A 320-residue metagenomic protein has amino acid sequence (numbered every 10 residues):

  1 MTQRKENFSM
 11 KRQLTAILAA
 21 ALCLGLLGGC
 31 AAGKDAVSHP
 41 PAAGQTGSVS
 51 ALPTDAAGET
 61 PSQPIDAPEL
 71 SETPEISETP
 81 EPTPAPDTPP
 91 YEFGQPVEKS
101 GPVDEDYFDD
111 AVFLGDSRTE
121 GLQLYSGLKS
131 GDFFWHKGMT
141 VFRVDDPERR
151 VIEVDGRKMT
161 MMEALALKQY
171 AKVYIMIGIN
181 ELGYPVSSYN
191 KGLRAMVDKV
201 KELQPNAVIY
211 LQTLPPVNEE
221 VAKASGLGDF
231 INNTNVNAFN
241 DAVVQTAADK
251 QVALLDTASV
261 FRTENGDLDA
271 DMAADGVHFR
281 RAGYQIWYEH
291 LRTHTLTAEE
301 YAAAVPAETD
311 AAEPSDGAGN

Functional and structural regions predicted by a protein language model:
N7-I17: Bacterial N-terminal signal peptides that target proteins for export
A19-G25: Bacterial N-terminal signal peptides
G28-G29: C-terminal motif of bacterial Sec signal peptides marking the signal peptidase cleavage site
K34-F108: N-terminal, intrinsically disordered, polar/charged segments of Gram-positive cell-envelope systems that serve as
G101-G192: Conserved SGNH/GDSL esterase-like catalytic core that processes O-acyl groups on lipids and polysaccharides
A111-F113, K172-M176, V208-T213, A253-D256: Structural recognition of the beta-strand scaffold that forms the well-ordered cores of secreted hydrolase catalytic
V217-N320: Catalytic His-Asp segment of secreted/periplasmic serine-dependent ester chemistry enzymes
